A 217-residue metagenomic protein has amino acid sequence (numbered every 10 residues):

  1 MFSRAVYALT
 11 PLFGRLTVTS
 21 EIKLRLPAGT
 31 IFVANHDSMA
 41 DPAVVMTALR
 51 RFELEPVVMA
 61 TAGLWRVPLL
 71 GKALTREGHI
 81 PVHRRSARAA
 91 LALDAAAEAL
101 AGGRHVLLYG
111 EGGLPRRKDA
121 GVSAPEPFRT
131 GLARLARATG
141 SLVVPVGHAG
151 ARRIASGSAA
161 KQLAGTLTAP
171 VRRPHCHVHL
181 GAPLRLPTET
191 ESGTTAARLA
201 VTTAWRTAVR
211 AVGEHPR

Functional and structural regions predicted by a protein language model:
A5-H36: Helix-to-loop junction immediately C-terminal to a conserved catalytic motif
R25-S86: Catalytic core of membrane glycerolipid acyltransferases/transacylases, capturing the structured, soluble-facing
G29-I31, H105-Y109, V144: Residue-level preference for the first positions of well-ordered beta-strands
A48, A73, E98, L132-A136: Hydrophobic/aromatic ligand-binding patch that stacks against planar heteroaromatic rings of cofactors or nucleotides
I80-R84, A89-A95, L100-A101: Helix-adjacent hinge/juxtasegments
A99-A133: Catalytic-site beta-strand/loop segments enriched in glycine and acidic/polar residues
A120-E191: A cross-family acyltransferase "interaction/gating" segment
